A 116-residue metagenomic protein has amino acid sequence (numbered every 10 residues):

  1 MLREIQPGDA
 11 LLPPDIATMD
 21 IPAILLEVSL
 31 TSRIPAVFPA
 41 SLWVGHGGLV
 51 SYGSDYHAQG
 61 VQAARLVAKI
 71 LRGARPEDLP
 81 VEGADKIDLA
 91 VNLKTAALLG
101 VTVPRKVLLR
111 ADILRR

Functional and structural regions predicted by a protein language model:
M1-R116: Short hydrophobic alpha-helices and adjacent helix-cap/hinge residues
